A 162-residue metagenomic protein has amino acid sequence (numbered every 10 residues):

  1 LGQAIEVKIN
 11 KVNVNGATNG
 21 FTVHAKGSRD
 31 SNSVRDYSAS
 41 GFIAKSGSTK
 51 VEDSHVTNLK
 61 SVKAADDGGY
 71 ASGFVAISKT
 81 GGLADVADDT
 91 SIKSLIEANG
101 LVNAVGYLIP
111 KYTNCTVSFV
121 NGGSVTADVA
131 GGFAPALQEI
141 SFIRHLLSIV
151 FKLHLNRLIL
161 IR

Functional and structural regions predicted by a protein language model:
L1-R162: Surface-exposed loop/turn motifs in large extracellular/passenger domains
